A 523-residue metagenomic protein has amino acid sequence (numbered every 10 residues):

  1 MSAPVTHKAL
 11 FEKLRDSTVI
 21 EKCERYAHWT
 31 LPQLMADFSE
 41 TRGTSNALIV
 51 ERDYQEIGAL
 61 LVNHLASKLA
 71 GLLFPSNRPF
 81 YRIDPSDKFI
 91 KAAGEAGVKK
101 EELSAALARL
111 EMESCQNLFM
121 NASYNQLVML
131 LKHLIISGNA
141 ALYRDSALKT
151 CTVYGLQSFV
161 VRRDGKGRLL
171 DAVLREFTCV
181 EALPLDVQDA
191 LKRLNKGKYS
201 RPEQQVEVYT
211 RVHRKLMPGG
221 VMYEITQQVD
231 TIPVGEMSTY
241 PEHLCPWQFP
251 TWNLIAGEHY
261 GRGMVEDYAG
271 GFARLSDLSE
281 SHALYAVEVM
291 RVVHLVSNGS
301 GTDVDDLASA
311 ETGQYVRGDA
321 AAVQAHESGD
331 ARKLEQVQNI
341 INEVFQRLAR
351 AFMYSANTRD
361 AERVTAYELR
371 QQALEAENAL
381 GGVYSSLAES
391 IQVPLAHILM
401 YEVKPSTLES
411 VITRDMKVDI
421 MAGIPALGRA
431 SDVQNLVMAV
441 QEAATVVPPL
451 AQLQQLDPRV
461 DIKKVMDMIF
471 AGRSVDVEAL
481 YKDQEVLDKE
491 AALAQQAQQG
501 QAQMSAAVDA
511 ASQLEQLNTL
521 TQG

Functional and structural regions predicted by a protein language model:
M1-K22, Y26, L295-G523: C-terminal anchoring/interaction modules
M1-L185: Extended, helix-rich architectural segments
R15, R144-S309: Structured, contiguous alpha/beta core segments that scaffold functional sites
L34-L60, N117-Y124, L130-K132, Q188-V221 (+2 more regions): An N-terminal domain-start capping segment
G58, A105-S146, Y260-L295, G329-R363 (+1 more regions): Long, contiguous amphipathic alpha-helices that act as assembly "spine/axial" helices in icosahedral shell and virion
L61, L65-A70, S123-I135, V208 (+3 more regions): Generic hydrophobic, helix-prone segments enriched in Leu/Val/Ile
N63-G71, A269-Y285, E442, K464-A471: Short, hydrophobic/amphipathic alpha-helical patches that form generic packing surfaces within helical domains
A92-K99, V187-S200, V447-A451: Flexible coil/linker segments and helix-coil junctions enriched in charged and small residues
